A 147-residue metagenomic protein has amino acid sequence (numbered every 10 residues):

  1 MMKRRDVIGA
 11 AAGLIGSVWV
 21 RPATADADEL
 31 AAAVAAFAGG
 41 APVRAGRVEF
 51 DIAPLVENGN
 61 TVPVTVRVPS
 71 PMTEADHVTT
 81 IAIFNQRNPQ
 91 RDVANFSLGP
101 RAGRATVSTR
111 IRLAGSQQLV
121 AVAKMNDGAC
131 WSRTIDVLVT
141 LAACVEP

Functional and structural regions predicted by a protein language model:
M1-V18: N-terminal secretory signal peptides and thylakoid transit peptides that target proteins across membranes
T24-G59, F96-S97: Transition segment at domain starts
P63-P71: Short edge beta-strand/loop segments characteristic of extracellular beta-sandwich folds
P89-R112: An anionic, turn-rich surface loop/hairpin at beta-sheet edges that serves as a generic interaction/coordination patch
A114-Q118: Extracellular Ig-like/FN3 beta-sandwich strand-entry sites
N126-S132: Short acidic/polar inter-strand loop motif in beta-rich domains
D136-T140: Short beta-strand edge segments in extracellular beta-sheet folds
